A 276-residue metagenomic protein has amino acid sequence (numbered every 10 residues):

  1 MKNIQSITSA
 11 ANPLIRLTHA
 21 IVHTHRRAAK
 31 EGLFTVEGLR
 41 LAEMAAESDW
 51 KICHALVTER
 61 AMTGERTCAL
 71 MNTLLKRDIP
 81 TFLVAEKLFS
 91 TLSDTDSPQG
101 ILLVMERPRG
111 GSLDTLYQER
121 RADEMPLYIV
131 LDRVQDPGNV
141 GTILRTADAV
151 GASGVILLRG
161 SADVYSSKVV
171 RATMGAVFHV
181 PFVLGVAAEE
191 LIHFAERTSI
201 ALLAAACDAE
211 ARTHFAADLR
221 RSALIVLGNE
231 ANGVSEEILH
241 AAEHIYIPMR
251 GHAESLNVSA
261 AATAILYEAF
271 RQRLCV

Functional and structural regions predicted by a protein language model:
M1-N72, S161-A162: Boundary-proximal intrinsically disordered activation/regulatory segments immediately upstream of a helical core
H25, R121-I129, A241-M249: Glycine/charged-rich beta-loop-alpha catalytic/anionic-binding loops adjacent to active sites
G38, Q135-T142, L256-A261: Amphipathic alpha-helical repeat scaffolds
E47, T73-K76, F82, V104 (+1 more regions): RNA substrate-binding interface of SAM-dependent RNA methyltransferases
M71-I101: Glycine/small-residue-rich loop that forms an oxyanion/phosphate-binding "nest" at active or ligand-binding sites
T146-V150, V164-V177, E236-V276: Structured adenosyl-cofactor binding patch, chiefly the S-adenosyl-L-methionine
T198-S199, R212, R271-V276: C-terminal functional extensions of proteins
L203-A253: Active-site/ligand-binding-proximal alpha/beta "capping" segment
